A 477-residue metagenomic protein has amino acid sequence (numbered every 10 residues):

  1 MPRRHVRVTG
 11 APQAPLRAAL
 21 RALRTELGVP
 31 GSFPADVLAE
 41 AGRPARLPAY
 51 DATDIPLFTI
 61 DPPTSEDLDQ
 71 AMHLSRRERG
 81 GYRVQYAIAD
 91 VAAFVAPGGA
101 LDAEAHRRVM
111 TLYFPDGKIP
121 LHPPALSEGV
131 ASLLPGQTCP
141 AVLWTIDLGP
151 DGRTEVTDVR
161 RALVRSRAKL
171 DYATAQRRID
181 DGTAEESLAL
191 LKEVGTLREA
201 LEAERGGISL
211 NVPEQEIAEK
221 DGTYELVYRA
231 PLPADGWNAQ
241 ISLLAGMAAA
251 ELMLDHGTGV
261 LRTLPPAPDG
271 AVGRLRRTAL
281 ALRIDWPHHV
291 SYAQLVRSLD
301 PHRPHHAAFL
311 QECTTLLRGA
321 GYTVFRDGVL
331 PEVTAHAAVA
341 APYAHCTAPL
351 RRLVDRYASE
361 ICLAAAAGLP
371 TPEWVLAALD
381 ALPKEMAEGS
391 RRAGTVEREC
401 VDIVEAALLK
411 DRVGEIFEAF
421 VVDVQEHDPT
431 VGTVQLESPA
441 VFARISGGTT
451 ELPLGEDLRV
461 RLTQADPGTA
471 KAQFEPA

Functional and structural regions predicted by a protein language model:
P2-G455, A465-A472: Electropositive polyanion-binding surfaces
F474-A477: Short, compositionally biased
